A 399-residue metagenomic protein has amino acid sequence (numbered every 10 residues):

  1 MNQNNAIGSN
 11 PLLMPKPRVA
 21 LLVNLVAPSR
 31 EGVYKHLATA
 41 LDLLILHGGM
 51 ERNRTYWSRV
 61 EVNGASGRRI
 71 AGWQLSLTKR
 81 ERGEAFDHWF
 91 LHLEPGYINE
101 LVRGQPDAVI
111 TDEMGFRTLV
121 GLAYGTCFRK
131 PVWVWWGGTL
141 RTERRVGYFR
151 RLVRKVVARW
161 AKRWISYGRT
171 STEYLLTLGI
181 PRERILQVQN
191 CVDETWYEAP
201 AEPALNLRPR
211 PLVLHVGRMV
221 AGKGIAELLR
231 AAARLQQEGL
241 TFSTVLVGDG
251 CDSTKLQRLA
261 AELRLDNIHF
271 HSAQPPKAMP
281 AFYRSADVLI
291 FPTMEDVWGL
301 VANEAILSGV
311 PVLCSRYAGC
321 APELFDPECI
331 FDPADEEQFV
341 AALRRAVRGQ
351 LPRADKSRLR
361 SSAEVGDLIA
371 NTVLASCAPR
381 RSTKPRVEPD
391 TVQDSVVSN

Functional and structural regions predicted by a protein language model:
K16, Q257-A273: Nucleotide-activated donor-binding/catalytic signature segment of Leloir-type glycosyltransferases, i.e., the conserved
G32, P211, H215-R234, L240 (+2 more regions): A conserved mid-protein helix/loop that constitutes part of the nucleotide-sugar donor-binding site
K130-Y148, W160-R163: A short, histidine- and acid-enriched strand-loop-helix "catalytic/donor-clamping" loop that lines the nucleotide-sugar
R154, R159-P200: Donor nucleotide-sugar binding/catalytic pocket of nucleotide-sugar-dependent glycosyltransferases
A273-Q274, A281-A286: Short alpha-helical donor nucleotide-sugar binding micro-motif in glycosyltransferases
M294: Aromatic "clamp/platform" in nucleotide-sugar-dependent glycosyltransferases that forms part of the donor/acceptor
P311-S315: Short hydrophobic beta-strand element within catalytic cores of glycosyltransferases and related nucleotide-activated
D326-E337, R344-G349: Conserved acidic donor-binding segment of nucleotide-sugar-dependent glycosyltransferases
